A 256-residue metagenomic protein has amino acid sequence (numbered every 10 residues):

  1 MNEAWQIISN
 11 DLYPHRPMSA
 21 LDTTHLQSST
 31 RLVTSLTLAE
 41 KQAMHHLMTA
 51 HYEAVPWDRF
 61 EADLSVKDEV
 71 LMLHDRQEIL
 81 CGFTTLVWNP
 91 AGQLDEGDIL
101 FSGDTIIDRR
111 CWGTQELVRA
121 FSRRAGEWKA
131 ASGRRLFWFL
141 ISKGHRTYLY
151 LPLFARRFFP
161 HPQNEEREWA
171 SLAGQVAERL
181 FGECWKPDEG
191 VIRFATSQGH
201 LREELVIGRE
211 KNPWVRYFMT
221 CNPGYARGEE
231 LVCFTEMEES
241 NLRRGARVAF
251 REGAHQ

Functional and structural regions predicted by a protein language model:
N2-L38, H45, T49-H51, W57-M72 (+4 more regions): Terminal substrate-recognition subdomain of acyl/acetyltransferases
E40, E116-A120, E210: Short amphipathic alpha-helical segments
Q42-H45, S122: Generic alpha-helical structural signal
M44, S102-T105, L117: Structural hydrophobic-scaffold residues in regular secondary structure
M72, I79-P90, F101, I106: Conserved beta-strand in the GNAT
G97-R109, L140-I141: Conserved acetyl-CoA binding element of GNAT-fold acetyltransferases
I107, W112-G126: Conserved acetyl-CoA-binding loop-helix of GNAT-fold acetyltransferases
